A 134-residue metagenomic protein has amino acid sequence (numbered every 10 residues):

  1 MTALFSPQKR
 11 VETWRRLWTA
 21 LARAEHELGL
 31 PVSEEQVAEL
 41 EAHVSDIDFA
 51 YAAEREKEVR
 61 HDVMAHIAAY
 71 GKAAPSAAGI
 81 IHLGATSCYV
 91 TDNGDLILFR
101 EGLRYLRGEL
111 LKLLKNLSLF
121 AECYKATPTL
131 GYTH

Functional and structural regions predicted by a protein language model:
M1-H134: A helix-coil-helix interface module used to build multimeric assemblies and to scaffold catalytic/cofactor sites
